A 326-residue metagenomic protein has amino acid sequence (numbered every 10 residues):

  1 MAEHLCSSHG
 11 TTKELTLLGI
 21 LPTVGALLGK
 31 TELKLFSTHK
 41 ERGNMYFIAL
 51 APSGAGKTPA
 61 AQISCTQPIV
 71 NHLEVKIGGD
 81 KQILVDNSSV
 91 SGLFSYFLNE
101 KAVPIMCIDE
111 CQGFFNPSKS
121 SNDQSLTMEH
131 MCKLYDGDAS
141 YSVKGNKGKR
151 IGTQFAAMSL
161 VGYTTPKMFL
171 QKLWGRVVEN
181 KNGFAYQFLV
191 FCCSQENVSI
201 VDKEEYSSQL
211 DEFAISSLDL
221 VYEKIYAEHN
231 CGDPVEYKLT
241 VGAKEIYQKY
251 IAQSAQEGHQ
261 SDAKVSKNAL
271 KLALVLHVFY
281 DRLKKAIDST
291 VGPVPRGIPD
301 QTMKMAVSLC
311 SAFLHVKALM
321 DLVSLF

Functional and structural regions predicted by a protein language model:
M1-F326: Phosphate-handling catalytic cores of nucleic-acid transaction enzymes
